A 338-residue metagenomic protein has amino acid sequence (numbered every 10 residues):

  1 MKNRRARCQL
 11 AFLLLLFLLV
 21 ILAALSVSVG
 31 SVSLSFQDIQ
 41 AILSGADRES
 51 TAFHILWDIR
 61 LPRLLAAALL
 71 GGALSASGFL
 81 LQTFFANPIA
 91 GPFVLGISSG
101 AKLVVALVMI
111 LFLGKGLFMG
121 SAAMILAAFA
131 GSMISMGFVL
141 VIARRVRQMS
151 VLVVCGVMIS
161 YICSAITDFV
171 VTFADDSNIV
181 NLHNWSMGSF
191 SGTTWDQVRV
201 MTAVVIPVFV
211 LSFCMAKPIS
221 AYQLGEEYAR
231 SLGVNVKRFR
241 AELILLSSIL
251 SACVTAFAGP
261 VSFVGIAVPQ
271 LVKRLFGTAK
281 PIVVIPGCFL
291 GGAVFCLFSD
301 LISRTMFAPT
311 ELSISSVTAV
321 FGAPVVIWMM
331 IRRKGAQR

Functional and structural regions predicted by a protein language model:
M1-R338: Alpha-helical transmembrane segments in inner-membrane proteins
